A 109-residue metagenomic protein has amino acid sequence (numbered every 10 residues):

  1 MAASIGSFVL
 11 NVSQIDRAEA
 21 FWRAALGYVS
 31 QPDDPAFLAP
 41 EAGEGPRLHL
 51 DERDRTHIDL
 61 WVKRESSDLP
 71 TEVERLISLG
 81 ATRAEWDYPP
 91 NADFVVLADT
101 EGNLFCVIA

Functional and structural regions predicted by a protein language model:
A2-L10, A24, Q31-P32, L38-D51 (+2 more regions): Vicinal oxygen chelate
I5, D54-D59: Eukaryotic phosphotyrosine signaling hubs
V9-N11, D59-E65: Short hydrophobic/aromatic beta-strand micro-patches that form the beta-sheet surface supporting nucleotide- or nucleic
R17-A18, E65-T71: Short, conserved charged micro-motifs
